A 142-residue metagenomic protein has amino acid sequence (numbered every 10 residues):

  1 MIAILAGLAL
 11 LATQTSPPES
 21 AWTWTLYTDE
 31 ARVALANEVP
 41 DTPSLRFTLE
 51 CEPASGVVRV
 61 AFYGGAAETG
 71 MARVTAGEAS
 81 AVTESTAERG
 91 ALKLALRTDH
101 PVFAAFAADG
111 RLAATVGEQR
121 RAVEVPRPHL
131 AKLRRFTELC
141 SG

Functional and structural regions predicted by a protein language model:
I2-T13: Sec-dependent N-terminal signal peptides
L5-G7, A36, G77: Compositionally biased, intrinsically disordered low-complexity segments
T13-P18, L35-T42, M71-T75, A95 (+1 more regions): Short, solvent-exposed secondary-structure boundary motifs
T15-A66: An ectodomain-focused feature that recognizes extracytoplasmic/extracellular
T23, T48, M71-R73, R111-A113 (+1 more regions): Ser/Thr- (and often Asn-) enriched beta-sheet segments in non-cytosolic proteins
T28-R32, A67-G70, F106-R111: A short, compositionally biased
Y63, E68-S80: Extended low-complexity, serine/threonine- and proline-enriched intrinsically disordered segments
E78-G142: Internal interaction segment
